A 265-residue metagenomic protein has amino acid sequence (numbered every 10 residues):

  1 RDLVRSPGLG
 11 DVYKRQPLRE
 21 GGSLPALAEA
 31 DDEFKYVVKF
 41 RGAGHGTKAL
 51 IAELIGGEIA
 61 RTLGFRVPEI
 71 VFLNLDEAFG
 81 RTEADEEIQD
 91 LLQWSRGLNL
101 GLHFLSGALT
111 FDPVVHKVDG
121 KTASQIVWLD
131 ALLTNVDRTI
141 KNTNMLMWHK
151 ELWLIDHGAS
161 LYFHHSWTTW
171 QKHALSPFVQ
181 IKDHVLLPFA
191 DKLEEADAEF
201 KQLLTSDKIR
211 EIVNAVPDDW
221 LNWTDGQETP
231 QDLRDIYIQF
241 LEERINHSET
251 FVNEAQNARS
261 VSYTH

Functional and structural regions predicted by a protein language model:
R1-L9, Y13, H265: Single conserved hydrophobic/aromatic residue that forms the stacking wall/gate of nucleotide- or nucleobase-binding
K14-P113, L132-V136, H149-K150, H157 (+1 more regions): Conserved ATP-binding subdomain of kinase catalytic cores across diverse folds
P25-E29, T122-F163, L241: Active-site acidic catalytic loop and adjacent metal/ATP-binding pocket of ATP-dependent phosphoryl transfer enzymes
I55, I140, I236: Short, well-structured alpha-helical interface segments that form or flank functional binding sites
E69-D76, K117, T139-H149, E254-R259: Short alpha-helical "patches" and their helix-cap loops
V115, G120-K121: Short N-terminal edge-element motif at the start of the domain
W148-Y263: C-terminal catalytic region of ATP-dependent kinase domains
